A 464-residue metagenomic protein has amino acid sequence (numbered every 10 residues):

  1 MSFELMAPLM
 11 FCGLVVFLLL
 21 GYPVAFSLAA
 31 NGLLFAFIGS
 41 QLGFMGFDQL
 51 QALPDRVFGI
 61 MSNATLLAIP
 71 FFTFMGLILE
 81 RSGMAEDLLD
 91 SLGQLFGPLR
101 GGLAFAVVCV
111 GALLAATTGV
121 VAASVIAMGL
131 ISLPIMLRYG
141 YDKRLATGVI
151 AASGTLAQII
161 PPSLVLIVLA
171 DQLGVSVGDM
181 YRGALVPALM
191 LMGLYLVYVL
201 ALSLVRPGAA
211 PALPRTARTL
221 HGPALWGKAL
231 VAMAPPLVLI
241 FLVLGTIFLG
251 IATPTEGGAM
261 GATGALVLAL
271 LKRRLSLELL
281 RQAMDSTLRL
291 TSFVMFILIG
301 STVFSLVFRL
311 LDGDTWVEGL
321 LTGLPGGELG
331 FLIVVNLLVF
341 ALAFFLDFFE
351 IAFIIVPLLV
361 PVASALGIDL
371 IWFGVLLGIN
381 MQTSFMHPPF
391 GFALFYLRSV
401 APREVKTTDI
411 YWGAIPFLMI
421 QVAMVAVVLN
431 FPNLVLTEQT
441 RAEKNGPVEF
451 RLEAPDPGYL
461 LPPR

Functional and structural regions predicted by a protein language model:
M1-R464: Alpha-helical transmembrane segments of multi-pass membrane transport proteins
